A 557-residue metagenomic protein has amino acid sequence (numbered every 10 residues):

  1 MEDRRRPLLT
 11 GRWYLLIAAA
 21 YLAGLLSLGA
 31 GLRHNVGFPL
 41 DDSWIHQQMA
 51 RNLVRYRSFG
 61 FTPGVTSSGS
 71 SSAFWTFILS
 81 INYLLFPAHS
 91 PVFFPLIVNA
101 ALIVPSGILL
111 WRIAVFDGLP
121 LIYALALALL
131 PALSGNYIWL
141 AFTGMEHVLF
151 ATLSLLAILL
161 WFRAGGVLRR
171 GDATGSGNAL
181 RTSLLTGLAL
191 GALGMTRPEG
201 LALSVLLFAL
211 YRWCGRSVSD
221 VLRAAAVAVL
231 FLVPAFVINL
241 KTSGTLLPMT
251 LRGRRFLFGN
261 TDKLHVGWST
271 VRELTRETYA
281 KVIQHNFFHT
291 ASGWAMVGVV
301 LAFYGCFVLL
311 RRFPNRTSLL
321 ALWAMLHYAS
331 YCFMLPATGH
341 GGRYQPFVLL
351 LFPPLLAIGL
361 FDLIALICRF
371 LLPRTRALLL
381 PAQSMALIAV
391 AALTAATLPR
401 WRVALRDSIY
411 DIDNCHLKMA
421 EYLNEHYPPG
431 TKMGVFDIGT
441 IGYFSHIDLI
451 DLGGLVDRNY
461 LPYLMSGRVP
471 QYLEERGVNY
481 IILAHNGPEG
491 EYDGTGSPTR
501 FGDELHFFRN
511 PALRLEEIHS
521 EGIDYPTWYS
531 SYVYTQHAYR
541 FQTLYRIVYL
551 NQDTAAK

Functional and structural regions predicted by a protein language model:
D3-K557: Membrane-proximal envelope and lipid/glycan-remodeling enzymes
